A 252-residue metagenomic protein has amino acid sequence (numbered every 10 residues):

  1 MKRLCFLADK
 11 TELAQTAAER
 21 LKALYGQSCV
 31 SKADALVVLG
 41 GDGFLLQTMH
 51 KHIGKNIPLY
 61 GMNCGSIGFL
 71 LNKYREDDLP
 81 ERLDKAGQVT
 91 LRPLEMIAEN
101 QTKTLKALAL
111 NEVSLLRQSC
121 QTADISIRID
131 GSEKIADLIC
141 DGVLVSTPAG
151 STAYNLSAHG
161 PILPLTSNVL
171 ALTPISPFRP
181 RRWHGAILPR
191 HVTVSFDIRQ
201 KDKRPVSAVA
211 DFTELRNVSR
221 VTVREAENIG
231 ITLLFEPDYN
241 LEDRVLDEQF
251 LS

Functional and structural regions predicted by a protein language model:
M1-L39, F44-G54, Y74-T90, A98-A107: ATP/NTP phosphate-donor binding region
T16, Q47-M49, L70-L71, N155-S157 (+1 more regions): Short glycine-/acidic-enriched loop or helix-start segments at secondary-structure transitions that form or flank
G41-F44, G65-I67, A149-T152: Short glycine-rich anion-binding loops that position phosphate/pyrophosphate groups of nucleotides and phosphorylated
N56-P58: Proline-centered loop/turn at the N-terminus of a beta-strand
I67-G142: Catalytic core of DAGKc-family lipid kinases
A107, L115, D130-I135, W183-S252: ATP/nucleoside-binding phosphotransfer catalytic cores, i.e., glycine-rich phosphate-binding loops
D137, L144-R181: Gly/Ser/Thr-rich active-site loops/lids in small-molecule metabolic enzymes that frequently grip phosphoryl groups
